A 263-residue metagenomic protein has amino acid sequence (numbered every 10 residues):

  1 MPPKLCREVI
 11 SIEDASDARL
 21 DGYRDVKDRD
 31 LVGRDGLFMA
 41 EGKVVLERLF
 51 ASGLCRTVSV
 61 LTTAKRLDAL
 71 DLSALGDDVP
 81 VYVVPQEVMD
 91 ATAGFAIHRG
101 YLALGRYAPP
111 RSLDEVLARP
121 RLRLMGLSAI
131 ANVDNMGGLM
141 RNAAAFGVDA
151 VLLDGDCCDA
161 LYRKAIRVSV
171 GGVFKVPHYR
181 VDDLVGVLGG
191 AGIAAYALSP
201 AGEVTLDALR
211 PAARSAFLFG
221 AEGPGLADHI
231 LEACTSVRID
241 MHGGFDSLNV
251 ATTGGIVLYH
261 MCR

Functional and structural regions predicted by a protein language model:
M1-R66, C157-D159: Boundary-proximal intrinsically disordered activation/regulatory segments immediately upstream of a helical core
I10-E13, Y82-P85, V176-L184: Short acidic-hydrophobic, aromatic-tinged amphipathic segments that line or gate anion-handling sites
G42, A131-L139, L248-T253: Amphipathic alpha-helical repeat scaffolds
V44-L46, R66-L67, E87-M89, C157-C158 (+2 more regions): Alpha-helix capping/helix-boundary segments
L75-Y101: Glycine/small-residue-rich loop that forms an oxyanion/phosphate-binding "nest" at active or ligand-binding sites
G100-G105, N142-F146, G155-F174, D228-R263: Structured adenosyl-cofactor binding patch, chiefly the S-adenosyl-L-methionine
P110-A201: RNA substrate-binding interface of SAM-dependent RNA methyltransferases
A197-D246: Active-site/ligand-binding-proximal alpha/beta "capping" segment
